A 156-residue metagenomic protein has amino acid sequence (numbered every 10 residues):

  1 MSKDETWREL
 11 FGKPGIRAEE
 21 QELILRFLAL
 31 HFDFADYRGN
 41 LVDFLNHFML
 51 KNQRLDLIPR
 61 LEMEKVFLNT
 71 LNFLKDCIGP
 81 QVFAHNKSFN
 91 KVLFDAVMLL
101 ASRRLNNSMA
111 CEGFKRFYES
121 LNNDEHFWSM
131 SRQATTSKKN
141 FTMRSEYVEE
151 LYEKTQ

Functional and structural regions predicted by a protein language model:
M1-Q156: Flexible coil/loop and intrinsically disordered segments
